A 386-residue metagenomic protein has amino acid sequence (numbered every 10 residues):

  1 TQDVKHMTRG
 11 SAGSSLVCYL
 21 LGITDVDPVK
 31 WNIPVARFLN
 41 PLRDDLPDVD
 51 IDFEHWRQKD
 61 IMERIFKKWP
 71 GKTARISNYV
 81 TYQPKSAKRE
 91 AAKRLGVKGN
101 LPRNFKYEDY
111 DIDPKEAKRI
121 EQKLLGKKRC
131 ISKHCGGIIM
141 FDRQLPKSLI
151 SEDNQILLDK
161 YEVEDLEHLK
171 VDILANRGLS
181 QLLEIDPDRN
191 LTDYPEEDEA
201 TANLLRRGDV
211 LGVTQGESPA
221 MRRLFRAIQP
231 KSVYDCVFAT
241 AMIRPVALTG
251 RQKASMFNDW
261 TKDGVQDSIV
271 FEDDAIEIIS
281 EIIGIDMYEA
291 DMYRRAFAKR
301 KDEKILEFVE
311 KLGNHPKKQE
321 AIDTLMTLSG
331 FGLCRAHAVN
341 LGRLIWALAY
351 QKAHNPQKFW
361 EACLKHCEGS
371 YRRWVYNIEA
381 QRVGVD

Functional and structural regions predicted by a protein language model:
T1-D386: Noncatalytic, beta-rich nucleic-acid-contacting surfaces in large DNA/RNA-processing enzymes
